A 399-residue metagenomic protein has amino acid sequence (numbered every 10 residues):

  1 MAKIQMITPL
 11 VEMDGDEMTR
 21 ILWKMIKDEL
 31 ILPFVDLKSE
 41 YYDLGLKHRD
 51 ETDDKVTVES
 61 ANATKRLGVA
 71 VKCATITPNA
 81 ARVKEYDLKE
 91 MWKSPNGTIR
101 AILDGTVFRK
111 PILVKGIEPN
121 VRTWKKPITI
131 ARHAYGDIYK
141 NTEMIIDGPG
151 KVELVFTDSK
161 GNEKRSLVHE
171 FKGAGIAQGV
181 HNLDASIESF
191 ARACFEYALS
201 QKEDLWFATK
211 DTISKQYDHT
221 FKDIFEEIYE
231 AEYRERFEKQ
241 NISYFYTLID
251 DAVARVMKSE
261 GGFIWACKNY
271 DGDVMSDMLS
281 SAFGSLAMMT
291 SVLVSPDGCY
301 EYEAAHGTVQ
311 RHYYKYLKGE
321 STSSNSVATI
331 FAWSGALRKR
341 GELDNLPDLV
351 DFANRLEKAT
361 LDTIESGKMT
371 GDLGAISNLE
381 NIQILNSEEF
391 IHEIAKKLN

Functional and structural regions predicted by a protein language model:
A2-M6, M18, L22-W23, D28-T52 (+1 more regions): N-terminal alpha-helical transmembrane segments of multi-pass membrane transport and channel/translocase proteins
M6-M25, E29, L154-T247: Glycine-rich phosphate/diphosphate-binding loop of Rossmann-like nucleotide-binding domains
V35-Y41, Q201-T209, Y233-Y246, G341-A353 (+1 more regions): Flexible, glycine/charged-enriched surface loops at secondary-structure junctions
K47-E163, Y270-V274: N-terminal glycine-rich phosphate/adenylate-binding segment common to multiple enzyme folds
R49-N62, Y229, Y233-G262: A structured beta-alpha segment of the ubiquitous adenosine-cofactor-binding alpha/beta core
A134-Y135, K140-A191, A198, L343-L346 (+2 more regions): Glycine-rich phosphate/pyrophosphate-binding loop and the adjoining helix
V256-R355, A359-S366: Glycine-rich phosphate/nucleotide-binding loop
